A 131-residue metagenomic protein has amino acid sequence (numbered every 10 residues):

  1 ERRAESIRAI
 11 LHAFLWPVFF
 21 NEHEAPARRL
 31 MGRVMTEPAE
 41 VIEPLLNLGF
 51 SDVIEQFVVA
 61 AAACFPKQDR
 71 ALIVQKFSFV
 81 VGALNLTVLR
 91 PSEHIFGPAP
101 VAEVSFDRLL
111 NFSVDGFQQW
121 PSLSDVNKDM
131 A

Functional and structural regions predicted by a protein language model:
E1-E22, R29-G32, S78, D107-Q118: Amphipathic alpha-helical segments that line or abut small-molecule/effector binding pockets and mediate allosteric
R2-A9, H23, A39-F65: Amphipathic alpha-helical packing segments from all-alpha helical-bundle domains
A4, N21-E24, R28, E43 (+3 more regions): Amphipathic, non-membrane alpha-helical segments in soluble helical-bundle scaffolds
A13, S51-A131: C-terminal peripheral helix-coil segments that are non-catalytic and often amphipathic
V18-F19, H23-L45, G116-S122, K128-D129: N-terminal/domain-start segments enriched in small and hydrophobic, helix-friendly residues, covering either
